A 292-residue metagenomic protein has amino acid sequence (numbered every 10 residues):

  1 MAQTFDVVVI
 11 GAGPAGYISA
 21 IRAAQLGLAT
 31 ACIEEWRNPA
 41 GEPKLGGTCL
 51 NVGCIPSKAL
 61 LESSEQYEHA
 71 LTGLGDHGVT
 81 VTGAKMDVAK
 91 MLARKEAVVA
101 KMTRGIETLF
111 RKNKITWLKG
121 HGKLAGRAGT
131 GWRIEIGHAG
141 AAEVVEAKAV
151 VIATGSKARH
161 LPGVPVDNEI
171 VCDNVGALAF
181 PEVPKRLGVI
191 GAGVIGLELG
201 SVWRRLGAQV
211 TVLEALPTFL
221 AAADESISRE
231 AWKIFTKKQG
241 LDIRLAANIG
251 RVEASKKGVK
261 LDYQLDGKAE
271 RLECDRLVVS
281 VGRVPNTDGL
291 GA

Functional and structural regions predicted by a protein language model:
A2-A15, V183-G193: Beta1/beta-strand and adjacent pyrophosphate-binding region of the FAD-binding site in flavoprotein oxidoreductases
A2-F5, I21-L28, C32-V183, T211 (+5 more regions): Glycine-rich flavin
V7-C32, G196-R205: N-terminal Rossmann-like FAD-binding beta1-loop-alpha1 element of flavoenzymes
G11-G16, G155, G191-G196, G207 (+2 more regions): Conserved phosphate-binding and hydrolysis motifs of nucleotide-dependent enzymes
I18, H160-P162, D167, E198 (+2 more regions): Glycine/Thr-rich phosphate-binding loops of Rossmann-like dinucleotide-binding domains
A147-A149, A153-R159, C274-T287: Glycine-/small-residue-rich beta->alpha transition segments that form the dinucleotide
D167-K185, R276-A292: FAD-site-proximal beta/loop scaffold in flavoenzymes
I195-L216, K233: Active-site substrate-recognition segment that forms the wall of the catalytic cavity or substrate channel
